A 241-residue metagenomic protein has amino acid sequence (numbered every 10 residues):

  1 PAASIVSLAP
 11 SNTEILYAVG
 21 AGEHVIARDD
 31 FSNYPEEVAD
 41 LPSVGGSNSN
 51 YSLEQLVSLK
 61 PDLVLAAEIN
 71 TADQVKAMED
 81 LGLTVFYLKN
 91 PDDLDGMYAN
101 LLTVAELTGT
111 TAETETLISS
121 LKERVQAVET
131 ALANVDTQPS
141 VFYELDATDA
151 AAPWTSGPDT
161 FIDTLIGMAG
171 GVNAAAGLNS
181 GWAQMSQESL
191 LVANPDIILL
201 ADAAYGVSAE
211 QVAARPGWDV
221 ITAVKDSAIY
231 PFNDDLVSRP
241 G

Functional and structural regions predicted by a protein language model:
S4, G96-E106, E115, S119 (+1 more regions): Structured C-terminal subdomain patch of bacterial secreted/periplasmic proteins
S4-L16, E113-A169: Basic- and aromatic-lined ligand-binding clefts that recognize polyanionic substrates
S4-L59, L63-E68, Q74, A174: A short, structured surface patch at a secondary-structure boundary
A9, D29, E68-I69, N90 (+5 more regions): Short secondary-structure boundary segments
T13-A18, N33-E37, L53, D149-T155 (+3 more regions): Short, solvent-exposed loop/turn elements at domain surfaces
D30-Y34, W154-W182: Alpha-helical, coiled-coil/dimerization segments enriched in small aliphatic residues
Y34-P35, Q74-T103, L107, T111: Flexible loop/hinge segments that line or gate small-molecule binding clefts
S52-I69, L83, S186-A203: Proline-aspartate-enriched helix->loop->beta-strand connector
